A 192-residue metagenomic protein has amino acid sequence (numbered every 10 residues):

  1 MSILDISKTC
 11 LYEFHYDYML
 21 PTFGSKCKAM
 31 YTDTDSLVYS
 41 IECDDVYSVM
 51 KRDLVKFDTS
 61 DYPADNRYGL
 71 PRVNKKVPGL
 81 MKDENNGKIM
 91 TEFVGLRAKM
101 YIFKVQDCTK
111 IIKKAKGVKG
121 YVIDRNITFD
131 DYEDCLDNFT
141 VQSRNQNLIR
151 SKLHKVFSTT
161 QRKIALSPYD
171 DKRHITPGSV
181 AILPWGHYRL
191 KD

Functional and structural regions predicted by a protein language model:
M1-T22, C27-K28, S40-D192: C-terminal, non-catalytic extensions of nucleic-acid polymerases
M30-T32: Residue-level marker for buried hydrophobic side chains located in beta-strands that build the well-ordered beta-sheet
T34-S40: A generic structural motif
